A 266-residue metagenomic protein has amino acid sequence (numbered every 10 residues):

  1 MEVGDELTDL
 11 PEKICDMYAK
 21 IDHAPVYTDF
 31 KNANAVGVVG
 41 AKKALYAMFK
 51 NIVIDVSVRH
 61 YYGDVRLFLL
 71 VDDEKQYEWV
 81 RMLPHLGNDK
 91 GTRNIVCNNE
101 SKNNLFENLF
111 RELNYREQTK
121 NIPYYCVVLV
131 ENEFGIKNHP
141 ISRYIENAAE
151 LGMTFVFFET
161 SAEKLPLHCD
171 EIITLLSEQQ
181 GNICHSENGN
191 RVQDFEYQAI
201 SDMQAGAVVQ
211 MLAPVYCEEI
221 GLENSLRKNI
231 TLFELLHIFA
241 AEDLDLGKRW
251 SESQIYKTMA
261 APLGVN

Functional and structural regions predicted by a protein language model:
M1-N266: Accessory regions of macromolecular translocation/handling assemblies
